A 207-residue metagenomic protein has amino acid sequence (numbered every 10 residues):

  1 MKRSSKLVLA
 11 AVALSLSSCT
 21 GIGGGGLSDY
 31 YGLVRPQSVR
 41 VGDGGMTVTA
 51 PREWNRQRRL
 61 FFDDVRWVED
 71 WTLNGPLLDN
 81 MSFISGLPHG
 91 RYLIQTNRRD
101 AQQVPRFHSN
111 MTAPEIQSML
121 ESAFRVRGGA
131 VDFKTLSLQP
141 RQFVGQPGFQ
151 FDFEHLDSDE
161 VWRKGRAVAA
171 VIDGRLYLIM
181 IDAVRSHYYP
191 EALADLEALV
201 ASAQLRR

Functional and structural regions predicted by a protein language model:
K2-G86, G90, D132, P140-R141 (+4 more regions): N-terminal targeting sequences that direct proteins away from the cytosol to non-cytosolic compartments
L7-A10, Q95, A167: General helical structural elements
D79, R98, V126-R127: Intrinsically disordered, low-complexity coil segments
G90-V104: Acidic/histidine-rich, surface-exposed loop or edge segments in extracytoplasmic proteins
R99-D100, V168, L196: Short intrinsically disordered coil segments
Q102-N110, A183-P190: Second-shell loop/turn segments in exported
P105-V168: Signature of long, low-cysteine stretches enriched in small and polar/charged residues
